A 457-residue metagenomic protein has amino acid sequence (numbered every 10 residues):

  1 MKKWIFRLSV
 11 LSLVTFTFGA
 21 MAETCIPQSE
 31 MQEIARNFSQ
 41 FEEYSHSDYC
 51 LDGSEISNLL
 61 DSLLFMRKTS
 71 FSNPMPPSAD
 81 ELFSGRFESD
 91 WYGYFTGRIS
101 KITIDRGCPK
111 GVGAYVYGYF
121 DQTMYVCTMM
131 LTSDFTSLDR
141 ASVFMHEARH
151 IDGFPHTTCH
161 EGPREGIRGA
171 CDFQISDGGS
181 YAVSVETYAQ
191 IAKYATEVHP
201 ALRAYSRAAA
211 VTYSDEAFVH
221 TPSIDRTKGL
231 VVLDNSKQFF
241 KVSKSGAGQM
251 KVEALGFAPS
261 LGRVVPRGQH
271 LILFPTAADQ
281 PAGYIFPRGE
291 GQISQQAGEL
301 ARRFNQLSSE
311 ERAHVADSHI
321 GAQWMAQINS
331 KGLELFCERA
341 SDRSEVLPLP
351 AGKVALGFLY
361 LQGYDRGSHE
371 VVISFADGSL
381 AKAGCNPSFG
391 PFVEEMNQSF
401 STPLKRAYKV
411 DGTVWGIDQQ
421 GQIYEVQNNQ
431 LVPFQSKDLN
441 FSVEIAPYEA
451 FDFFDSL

Functional and structural regions predicted by a protein language model:
M1-S9: Bacterial N-terminal signal peptides that target proteins for export
S9-T15: Hydrophobic helical h-region of N-terminal Sec-dependent signal peptides in bacterial secretory/periplasmic proteins
T17-G19: N-terminal signal peptide c-region/cleavage motif recognized by signal peptidases
A22-A141, I151-G229, E290-N305, E310 (+3 more regions): Predominantly extracellular/secreted Zn2+-dependent metalloproteases
H146, K228-D234, K241, H270-A277 (+5 more regions): Short beta-strand motif characteristic of blades in beta-propeller domains
V219-G248: An edge-strand/N-cap motif at the start of beta-rich repeat modules
F239-L255, D279-N305, S330-A351, D377-F400 (+1 more regions): Surface-exposed loop/turn elements that mediate protein-protein interactions on large endomembrane-trafficking
A254-H270, E299-Q323, P348-S368, Q398-T413 (+1 more regions): Repeated scaffold domains used in trafficking and secretory/extracellular systems, primarily beta-propellers
